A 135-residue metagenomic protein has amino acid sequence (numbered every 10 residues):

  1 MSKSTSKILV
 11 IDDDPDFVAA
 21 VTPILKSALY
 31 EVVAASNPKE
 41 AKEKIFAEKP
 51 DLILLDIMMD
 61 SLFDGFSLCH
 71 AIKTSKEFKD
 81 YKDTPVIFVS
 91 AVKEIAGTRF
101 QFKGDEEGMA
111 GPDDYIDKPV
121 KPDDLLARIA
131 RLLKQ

Functional and structural regions predicted by a protein language model:
M1-K7, D80, D117, K121-Q135: Non-catalytic signal-transmission and effector/linker regions of two-component phosphorelay proteins
D12-D13, K118: Acidic di-acidic motifs
P15-V33: Two-component/phosphorelay signaling modules centered on CheY-like receiver
A34-L52: Acidic, metal-coordinating helix/loop segments flanking the phosphotransfer/catalytic sites of two-component signaling
S36-E40, F63-H70: Acidic catalytic/metal-coordinating carboxylates
D56-I57: Active-site residues of response regulator receiver
F63-S67, E77, K82, V92-I116 (+2 more regions): Alpha4 helix (beta4-alpha4-beta5 surface) of REC/receiver domains from two-component response regulators
